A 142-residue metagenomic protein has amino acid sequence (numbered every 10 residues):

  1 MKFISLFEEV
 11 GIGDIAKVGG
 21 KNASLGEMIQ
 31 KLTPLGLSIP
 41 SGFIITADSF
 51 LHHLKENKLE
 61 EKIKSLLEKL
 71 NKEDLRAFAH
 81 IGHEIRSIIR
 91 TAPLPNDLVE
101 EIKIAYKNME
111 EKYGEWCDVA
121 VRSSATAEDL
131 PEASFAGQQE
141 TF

Functional and structural regions predicted by a protein language model:
M1-F142: N-terminal beta-alpha lobe that positions the nucleotide/phosphoryl donor in ATP/NTP-coupled carboxylate activation
